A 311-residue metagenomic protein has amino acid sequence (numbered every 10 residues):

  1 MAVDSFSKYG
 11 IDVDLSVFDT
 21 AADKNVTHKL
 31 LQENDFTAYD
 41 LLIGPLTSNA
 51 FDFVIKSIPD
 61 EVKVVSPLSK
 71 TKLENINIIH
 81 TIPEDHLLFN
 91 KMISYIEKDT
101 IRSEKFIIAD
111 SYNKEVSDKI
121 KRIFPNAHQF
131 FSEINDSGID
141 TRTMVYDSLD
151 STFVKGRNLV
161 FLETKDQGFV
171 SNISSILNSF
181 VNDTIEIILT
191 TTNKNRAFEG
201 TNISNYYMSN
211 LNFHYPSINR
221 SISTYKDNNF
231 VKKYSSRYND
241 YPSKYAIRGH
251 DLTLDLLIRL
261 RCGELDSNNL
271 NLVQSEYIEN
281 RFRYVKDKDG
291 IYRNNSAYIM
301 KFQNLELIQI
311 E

Functional and structural regions predicted by a protein language model:
M1-L15: Signal peptide-proximal N-terminal region of secreted/periplasmic/extracellular or secretory-lumen proteins
I11-K72: Beta-alpha junction/loop-to-helix N-cap segments that form part of ligand/metal-binding clefts
D12-L31, A127-V154: A short, well-structured beta->alpha microelement
D35-T47, V65-P67, E104-D110, V154-I173 (+2 more regions): Periplasmic-binding protein-like
K63-P67, K72-N90: Extracellular glycoside hydrolase catalytic/binding regions
E84-N135: An alpha-beta-alpha
I173-R248: Extracellular/periplasmic periplasmic-binding protein-like sensory domains
N239-S243, L257-L307: Segments of small-molecule ligand-sensing domains
